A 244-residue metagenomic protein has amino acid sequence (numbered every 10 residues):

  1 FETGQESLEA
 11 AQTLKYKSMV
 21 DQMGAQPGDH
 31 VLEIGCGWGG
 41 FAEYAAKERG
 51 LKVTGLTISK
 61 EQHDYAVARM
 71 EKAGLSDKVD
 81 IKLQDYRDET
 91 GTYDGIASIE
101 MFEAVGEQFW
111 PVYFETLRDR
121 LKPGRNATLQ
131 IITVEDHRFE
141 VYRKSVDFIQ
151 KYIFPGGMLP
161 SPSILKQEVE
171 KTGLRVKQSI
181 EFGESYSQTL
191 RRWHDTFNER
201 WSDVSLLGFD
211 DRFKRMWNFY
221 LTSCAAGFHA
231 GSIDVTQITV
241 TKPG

Functional and structural regions predicted by a protein language model:
P27-G37: Conserved class I S-adenosyl-L-methionine
W38-R49: Conserved SAM-binding loop of SAM-dependent methyltransferases across substrates and taxa, primarily the Class I
K52-T57: Conserved SAM-binding motif I beta-strand of class I
A66-V67: Conserved SAM-binding loop
R87-I96: A short acidic, Gly/Pro-enriched loop at the edge of an enzyme's catalytic core that lines a small-molecule cofactor
P111-P123: A short glycine-rich, Lys/Arg-flanked "PGG" loop and its adjoining helix->strand segment in the class I
G124-I132: Conserved beta-strand signature within the Rossmann-like core of class I S-adenosyl-L-methionine
T133-G244: Substrate-binding/catalytic lobe of Class I Rossmann-like enzymes that use SAM or dcSAM, i.e., the mid-to-C-terminal
